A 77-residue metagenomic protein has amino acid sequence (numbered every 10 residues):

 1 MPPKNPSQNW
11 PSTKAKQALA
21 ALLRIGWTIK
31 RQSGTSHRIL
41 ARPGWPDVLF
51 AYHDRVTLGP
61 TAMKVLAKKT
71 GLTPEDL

Functional and structural regions predicted by a protein language model:
M1-Q32, S36-L77: Basic nucleic-acid-binding interfaces
